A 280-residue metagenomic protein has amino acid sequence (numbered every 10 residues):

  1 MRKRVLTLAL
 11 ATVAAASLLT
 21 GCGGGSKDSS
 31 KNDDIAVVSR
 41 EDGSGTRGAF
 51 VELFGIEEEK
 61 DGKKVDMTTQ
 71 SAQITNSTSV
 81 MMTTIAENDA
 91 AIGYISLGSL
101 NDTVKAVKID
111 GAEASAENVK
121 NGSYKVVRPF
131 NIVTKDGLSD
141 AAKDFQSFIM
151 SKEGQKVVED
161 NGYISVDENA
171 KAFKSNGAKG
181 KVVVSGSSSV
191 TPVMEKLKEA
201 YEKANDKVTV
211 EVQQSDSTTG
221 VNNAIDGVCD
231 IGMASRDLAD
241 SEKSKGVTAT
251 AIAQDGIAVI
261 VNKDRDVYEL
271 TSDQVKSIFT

Functional and structural regions predicted by a protein language model:
M1-A9: Bacterial N-terminal signal peptides that target proteins for export
R4, G23-T280: Exported/periplasmic ABC-transporter solute-binding proteins
T12-A16: Alpha-helical transmembrane segments
S17-G21: C-terminal motif of bacterial Sec signal peptides marking the signal peptidase cleavage site
